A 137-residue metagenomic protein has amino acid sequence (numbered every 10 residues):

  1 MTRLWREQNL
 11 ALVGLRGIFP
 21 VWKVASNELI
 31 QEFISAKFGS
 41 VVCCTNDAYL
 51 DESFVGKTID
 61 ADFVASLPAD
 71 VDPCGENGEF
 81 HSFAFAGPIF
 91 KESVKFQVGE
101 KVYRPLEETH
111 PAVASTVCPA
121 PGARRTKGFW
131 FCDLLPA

Functional and structural regions predicted by a protein language model:
M1-A137: Nucleotide-activated chemistry modules centered on ATP-dependent adenylation/adenylyltransferase
